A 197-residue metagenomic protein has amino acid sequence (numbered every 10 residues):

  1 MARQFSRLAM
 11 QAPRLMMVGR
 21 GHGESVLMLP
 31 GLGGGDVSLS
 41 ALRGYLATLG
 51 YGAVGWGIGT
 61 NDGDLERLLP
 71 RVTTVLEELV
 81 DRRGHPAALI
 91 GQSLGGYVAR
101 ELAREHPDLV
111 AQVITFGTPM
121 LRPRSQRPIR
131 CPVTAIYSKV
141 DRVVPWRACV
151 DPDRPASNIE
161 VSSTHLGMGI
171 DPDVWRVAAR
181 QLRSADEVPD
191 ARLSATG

Functional and structural regions predicted by a protein language model:
M1-L27, L39-G44, L49, R82 (+1 more regions): Flexible, membrane-associating and regulatory peripheral segments of lipid-active enzymes
L8-Q11, V18, G35, L42 (+5 more regions): Surface-exposed loop/turn and secondary-structure junction residues enriched for glycine/proline
A9-M10, G96-Y97, S138-V143: Short amphipathic alpha-helical surface micro-motifs
H22-A41, Y45-I136: Serine-dependent carboxylesterase/thioesterase catalytic core of lipase-like alpha/beta-hydrolase/SGNH enzymes
I129-G197: C-terminal catalytic-base region of ester-bond hydrolases, centering on the histidine of the charge-relay
